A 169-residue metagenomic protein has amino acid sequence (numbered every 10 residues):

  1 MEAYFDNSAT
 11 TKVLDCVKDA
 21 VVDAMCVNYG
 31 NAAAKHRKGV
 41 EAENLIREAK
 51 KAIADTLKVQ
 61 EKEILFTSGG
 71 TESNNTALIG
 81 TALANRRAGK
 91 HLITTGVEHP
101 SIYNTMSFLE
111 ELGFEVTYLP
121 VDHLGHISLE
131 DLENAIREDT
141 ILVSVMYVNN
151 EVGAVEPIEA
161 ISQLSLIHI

Functional and structural regions predicted by a protein language model:
M1-L166: Pyridoxal 5′-phosphate
